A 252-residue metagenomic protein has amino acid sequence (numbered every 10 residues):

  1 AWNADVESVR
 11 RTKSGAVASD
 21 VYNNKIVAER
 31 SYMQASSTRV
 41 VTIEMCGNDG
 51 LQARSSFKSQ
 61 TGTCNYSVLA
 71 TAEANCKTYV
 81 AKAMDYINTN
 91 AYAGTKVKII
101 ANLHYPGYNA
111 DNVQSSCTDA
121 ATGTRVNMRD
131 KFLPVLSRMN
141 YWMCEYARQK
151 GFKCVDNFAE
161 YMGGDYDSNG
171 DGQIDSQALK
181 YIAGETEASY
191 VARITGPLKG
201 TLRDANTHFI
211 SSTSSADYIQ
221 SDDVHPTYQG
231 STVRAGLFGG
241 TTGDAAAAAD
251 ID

Functional and structural regions predicted by a protein language model:
A1-T12, S31, A35: Serine-esterase "nucleophile elbow" of acetyl-processing enzymes
T12-V17, Y161-M162: Acidic helix-start/capping segments at beta-turn-to-alpha-helix junctions
A16-V27: Structural motif
V27-S221: Alpha-helical cap/lid subdomain in secreted, periplasmic, or secretory-pathway luminal O-acyl-processing enzymes
Y86, V233, L237-I251: C-terminal alpha-helix
P226-R234: Accessory beta->alpha helical hairpin/"wing" motif in late/C-terminal subdomains of nucleic-acid enzymes
